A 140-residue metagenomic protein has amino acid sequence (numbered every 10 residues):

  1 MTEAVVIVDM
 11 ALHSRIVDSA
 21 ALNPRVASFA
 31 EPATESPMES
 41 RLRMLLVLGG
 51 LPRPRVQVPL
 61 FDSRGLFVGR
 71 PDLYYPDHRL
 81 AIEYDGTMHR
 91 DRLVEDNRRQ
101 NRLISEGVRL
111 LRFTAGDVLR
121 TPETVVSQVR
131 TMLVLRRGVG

Functional and structural regions predicted by a protein language model:
M1-G140: Surface segments flanking catalytic/ligand-binding clefts of nucleic-acid enzymes
